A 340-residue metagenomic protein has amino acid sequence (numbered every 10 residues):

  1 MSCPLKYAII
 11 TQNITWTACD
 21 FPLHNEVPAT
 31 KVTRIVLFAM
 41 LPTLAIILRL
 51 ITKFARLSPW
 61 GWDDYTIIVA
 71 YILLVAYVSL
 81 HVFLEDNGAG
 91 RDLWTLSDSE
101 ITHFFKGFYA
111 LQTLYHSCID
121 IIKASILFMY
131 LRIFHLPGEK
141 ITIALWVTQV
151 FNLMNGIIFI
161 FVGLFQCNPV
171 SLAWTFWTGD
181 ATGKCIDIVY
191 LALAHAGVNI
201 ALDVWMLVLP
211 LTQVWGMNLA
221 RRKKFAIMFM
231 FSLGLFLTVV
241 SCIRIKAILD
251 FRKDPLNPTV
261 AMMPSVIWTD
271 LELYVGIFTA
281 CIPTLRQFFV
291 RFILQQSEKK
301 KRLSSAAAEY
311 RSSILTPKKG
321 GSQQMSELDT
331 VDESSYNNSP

Functional and structural regions predicted by a protein language model:
M1-L44: Extracellular N-terminal segment of 7TM GPCRs
T30-R56, S79, S117-I126: First transmembrane helix
V32, Y77-I119, I186-A192: Extracellular TM2-ECL1-early TM3 structural module of rhodopsin-like
P59-I72, A124-F159, R222-L233: Interfacial segments of alpha-helical transmembrane regions
A70-Y77, Y115, T148-F159, A196-L202 (+2 more regions): Alpha-helical transmembrane segments of multi-pass membrane proteins
Y77-L93, I158-T178, V198-Q213, F236-P258 (+3 more regions): Helix-to-loop junction signature of class
A110-S117, G179-L209, L273: Extracellular-loop-to-transmembrane junctions of the mid-late helices
I248-I277, I282-P340: Flexible, low-complexity linker/tail segments at the boundary of structured domains
